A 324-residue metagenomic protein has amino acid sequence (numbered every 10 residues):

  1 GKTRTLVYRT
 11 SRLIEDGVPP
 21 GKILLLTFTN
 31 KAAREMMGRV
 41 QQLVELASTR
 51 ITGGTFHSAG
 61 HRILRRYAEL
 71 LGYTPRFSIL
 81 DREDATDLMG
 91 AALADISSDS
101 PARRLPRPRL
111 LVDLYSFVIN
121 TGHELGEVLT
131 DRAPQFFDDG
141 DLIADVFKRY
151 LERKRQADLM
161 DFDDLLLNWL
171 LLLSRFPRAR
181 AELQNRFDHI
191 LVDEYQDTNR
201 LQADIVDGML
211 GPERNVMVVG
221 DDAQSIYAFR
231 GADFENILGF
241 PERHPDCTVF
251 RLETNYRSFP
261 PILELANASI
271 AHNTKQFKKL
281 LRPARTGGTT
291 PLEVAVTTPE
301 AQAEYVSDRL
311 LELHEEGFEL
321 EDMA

Functional and structural regions predicted by a protein language model:
G1-L6, I14, P245-T248, E253-A324: Helicase P-loop NTPase motor core
G1-L80, T86, A181, E235 (+2 more regions): P-loop NTPase Walker
R9-L13, M36, V40, A92 (+3 more regions): Hydrophobic residues on the short alpha-helix immediately C-terminal to a glycine-rich phosphate/catalytic loop
E15-P19, V44-L46, E182-L183, G208-P212 (+4 more regions): Conserved catalytic network of the ASCE P-loop NTPase/AAA+ motor domain
V18-K22, L43-I51, Y67-D81, L93-L105 (+6 more regions): Short, polar/flexible loop-turn hinges at active-site or ligand-entry regions and domain interfaces
L24, A32-A33, T52, S78-T86 (+3 more regions): Conserved helicase NTPase motor core
A33-M37, G60-I63, E124, S225-A228 (+3 more regions): Switch/connector loops and helix/strand junctions flanking conserved nucleotide-binding motifs in nucleotide-processing
R107-T121, P261-S269: Structured, non-catalytic alpha/beta "coupling" segments that mediate domain-domain communication and provide generic
